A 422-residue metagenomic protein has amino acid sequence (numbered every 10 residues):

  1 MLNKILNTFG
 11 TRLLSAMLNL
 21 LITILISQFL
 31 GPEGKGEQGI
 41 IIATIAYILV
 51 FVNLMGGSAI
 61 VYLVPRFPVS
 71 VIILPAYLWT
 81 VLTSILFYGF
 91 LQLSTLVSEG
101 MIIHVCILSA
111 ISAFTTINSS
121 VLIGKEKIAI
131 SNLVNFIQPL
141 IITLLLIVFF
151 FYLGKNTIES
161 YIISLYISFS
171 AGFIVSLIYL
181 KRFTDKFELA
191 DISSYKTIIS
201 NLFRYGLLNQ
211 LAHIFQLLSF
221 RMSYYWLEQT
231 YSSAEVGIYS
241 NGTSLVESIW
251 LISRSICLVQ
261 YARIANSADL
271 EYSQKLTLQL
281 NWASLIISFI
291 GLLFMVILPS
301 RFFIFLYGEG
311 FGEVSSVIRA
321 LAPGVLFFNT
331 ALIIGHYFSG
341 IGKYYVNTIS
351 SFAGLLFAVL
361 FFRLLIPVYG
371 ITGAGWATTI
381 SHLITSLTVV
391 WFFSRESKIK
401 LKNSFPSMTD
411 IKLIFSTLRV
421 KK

Functional and structural regions predicted by a protein language model:
N3-S15, I41-L96, G100, D269-L292: Membrane-water interface segments that mark the loop-to-transmembrane alpha-helix transition
K4-S15, N19, Q138-I142, Y161-T184 (+3 more regions): Transmembrane helical elements of multi-pass membrane transporters/channels
N19, T23-I24, L49-P68, G242 (+2 more regions): Helix-loop junctions and terminal segments of transmembrane helices in multi-pass membrane transport/translocation
L20-G34, F150-G154, L217-S248, R301-E309 (+1 more regions): Helix-terminus/linker motif at the lipid-water interface of multi-pass membrane proteins
P32-G36, L93-L108, I297-L326, T372: Interfacial segments at transmembrane-helix termini and the short loops linking adjacent helices
V61-P68, A113-I137, A265, P323-F352: Membrane-interface junctions at transmembrane-helix termini in multi-pass inner-membrane proteins
I103, A129, V134, I158-L165 (+3 more regions): Interhelical loop/hinge segments that connect adjacent transmembrane helices in multipass membrane
V134-T184, T243, A353-F357, I371-R395: Hydrophobic alpha-helical transmembrane segments
